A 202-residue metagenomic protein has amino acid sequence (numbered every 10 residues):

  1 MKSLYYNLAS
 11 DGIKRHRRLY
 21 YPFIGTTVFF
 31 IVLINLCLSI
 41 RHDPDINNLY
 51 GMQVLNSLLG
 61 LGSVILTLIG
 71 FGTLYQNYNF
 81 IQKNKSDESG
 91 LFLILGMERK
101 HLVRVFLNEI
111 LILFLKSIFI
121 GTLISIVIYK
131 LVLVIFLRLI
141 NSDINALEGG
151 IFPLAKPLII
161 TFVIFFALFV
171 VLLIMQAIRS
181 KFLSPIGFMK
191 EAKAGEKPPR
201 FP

Functional and structural regions predicted by a protein language model:
M1-F71: Membrane transport/envelope proteins' first extracytoplasmic loop
M1-Y21, N84-D87, E98, L133-P157 (+1 more regions): Feature of multi-pass inner-membrane transport and sensor proteins that recognizes transmembrane helices together
D11, G72-L113, K193: Interfacial "coupling" helices/loops that link adjacent transmembrane helices in transporter permeases
I13, I24-V28, V64-T67, L107 (+4 more regions): Residue-level signature of the transmembrane alpha-helical core of multi-pass small-molecule transporters
F23, L33, C37, G70 (+4 more regions): Active-site-proximal flexible loops/turns
I31-H42, Q76-F80, I112-S142, K156-F182: Small-residue-rich transmembrane alpha-helices
I46-L49, I94, L133: Bimodal feature
G51-Y78, V103-V105, E109, F152-I160: Membrane-entry segments of alpha-helical transmembrane domains in multi-pass membrane proteins
